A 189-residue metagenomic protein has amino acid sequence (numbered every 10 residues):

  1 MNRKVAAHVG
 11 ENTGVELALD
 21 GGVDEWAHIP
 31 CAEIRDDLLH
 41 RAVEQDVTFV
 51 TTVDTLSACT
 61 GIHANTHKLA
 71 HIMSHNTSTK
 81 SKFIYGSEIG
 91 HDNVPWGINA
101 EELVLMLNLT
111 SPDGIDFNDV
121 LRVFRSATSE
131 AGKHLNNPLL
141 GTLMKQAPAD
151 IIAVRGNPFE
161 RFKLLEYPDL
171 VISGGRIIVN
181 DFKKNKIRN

Functional and structural regions predicted by a protein language model:
M1-K68, I89-H91, T110-P112, D116-N118 (+2 more regions): Active-site core of metal-dependent hydrolases
D20, R125, L164: Phosphate-coordinating loops and pocket residues in cytosolic domains that bind phosphorylated ligands
D20-G22, H40-A42, I98-E101, Y167-P168 (+1 more regions): Short, glycine/charged-enriched secondary-structure capping and boundary segments
A27-P30, F124, A153, I172: Residues embedded in well-ordered beta-strands within globular domains across many folds
H28-I29, T52, G86, S173-G174 (+1 more regions): Thr-Gly-centered strand-to-loop micro-motif
R41-E44, N76-S78, M144, L164-L165: Extracellular/periplasmic catalytic domains that process cell-envelope and extracellular macromolecules
L69-N157: His/Asp/Glu-enriched, well-ordered alpha-helical/loop segment that forms or immediately abuts the divalent-metal
K145-N189: C-terminal cap of metal-dependent C-N hydrolases
